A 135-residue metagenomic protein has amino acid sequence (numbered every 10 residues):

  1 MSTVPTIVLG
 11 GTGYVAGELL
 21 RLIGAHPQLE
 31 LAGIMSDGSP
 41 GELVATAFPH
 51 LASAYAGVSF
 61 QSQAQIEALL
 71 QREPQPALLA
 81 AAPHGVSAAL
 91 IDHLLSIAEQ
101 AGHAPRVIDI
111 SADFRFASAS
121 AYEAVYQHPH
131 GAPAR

Functional and structural regions predicted by a protein language model:
M1-R135: N-terminal Rossmann-like NAD(P) cofactor-binding subdomain of oxidoreductases, focused on the glycine-rich
